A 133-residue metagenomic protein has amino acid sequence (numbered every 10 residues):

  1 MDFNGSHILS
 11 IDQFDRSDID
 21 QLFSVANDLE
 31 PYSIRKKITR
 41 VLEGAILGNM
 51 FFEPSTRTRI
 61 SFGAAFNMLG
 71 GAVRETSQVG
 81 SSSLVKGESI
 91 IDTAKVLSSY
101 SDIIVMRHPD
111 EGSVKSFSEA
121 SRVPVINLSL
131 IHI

Functional and structural regions predicted by a protein language model:
M1-I60: Positively charged, low-complexity intrinsically disordered leader regions
I46, F51-D92, V96-S99: Active-site cofactor/substrate anionic-group-binding motifs, chiefly glycine- and Lys/Arg-rich phosphate-binding loops
Y100-D110: A glycine-rich helix N-cap at a beta->alpha junction
E111-E119: Active-site-adjacent beta->alpha loops and helix N-cap segments on the catalytic face of soluble alpha/beta enzymes
V123: A short helix->loop->beta-strand "cap" motif at the edges of active sites that frequently abuts
I126-N127: Glycine/small-residue-rich loop that forms an oxyanion/phosphate-binding "nest" at active or ligand-binding sites
I131-I133: Conserved small/polar residues in nucleotide/adenosyl-binding loops
